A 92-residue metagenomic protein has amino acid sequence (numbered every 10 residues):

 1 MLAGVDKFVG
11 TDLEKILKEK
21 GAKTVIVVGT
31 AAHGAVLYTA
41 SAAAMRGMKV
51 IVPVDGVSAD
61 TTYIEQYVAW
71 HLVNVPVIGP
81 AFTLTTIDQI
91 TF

Functional and structural regions predicted by a protein language model:
M1-F92: Active-site-adjacent betaalpha module
